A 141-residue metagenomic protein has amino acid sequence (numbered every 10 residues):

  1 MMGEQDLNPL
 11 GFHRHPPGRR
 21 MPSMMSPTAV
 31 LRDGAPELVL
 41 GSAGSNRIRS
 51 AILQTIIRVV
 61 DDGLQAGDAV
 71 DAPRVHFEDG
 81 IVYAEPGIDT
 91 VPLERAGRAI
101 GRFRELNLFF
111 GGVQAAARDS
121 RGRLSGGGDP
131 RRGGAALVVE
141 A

Functional and structural regions predicted by a protein language model:
M1-R104: Proteins synthesized as precursors that undergo proteolytic processing into mature forms
L64-Q65, I81-A84, T90-A141: Terminal-appendage/accessory-domain detector
